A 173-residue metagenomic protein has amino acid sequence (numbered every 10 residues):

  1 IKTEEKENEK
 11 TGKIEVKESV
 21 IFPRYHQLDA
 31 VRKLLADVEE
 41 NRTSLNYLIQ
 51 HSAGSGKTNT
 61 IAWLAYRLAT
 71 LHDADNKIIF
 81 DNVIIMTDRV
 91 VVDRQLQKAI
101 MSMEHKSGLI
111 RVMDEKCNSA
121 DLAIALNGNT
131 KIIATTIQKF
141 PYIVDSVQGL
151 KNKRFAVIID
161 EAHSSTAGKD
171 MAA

Functional and structural regions predicted by a protein language model:
I1-N82, V91, Q95-S107, G128-K131 (+2 more regions): ATP-dependent helicase/translocase motor core
L48, E104-D121: Conserved RecA-like helicase motor-core motifs
V92, M113-L122, K139-Y142: Short acidic loop-to-helix transition motifs that present clustered carboxylates
D93-L96, P141-I143, S165-G168: Switch/connector loops and helix/strand junctions flanking conserved nucleotide-binding motifs in nucleotide-processing
A99, S119-L122, V144-S146, G168-A172: Short beta-alpha junctions and helix-cap segments that line functional grooves
K116-I133, Q148-G149: Conserved motor-coupling elements within RecA-like helicase/translocase cores
L150-A173: SF2 helicase catalytic motif II
